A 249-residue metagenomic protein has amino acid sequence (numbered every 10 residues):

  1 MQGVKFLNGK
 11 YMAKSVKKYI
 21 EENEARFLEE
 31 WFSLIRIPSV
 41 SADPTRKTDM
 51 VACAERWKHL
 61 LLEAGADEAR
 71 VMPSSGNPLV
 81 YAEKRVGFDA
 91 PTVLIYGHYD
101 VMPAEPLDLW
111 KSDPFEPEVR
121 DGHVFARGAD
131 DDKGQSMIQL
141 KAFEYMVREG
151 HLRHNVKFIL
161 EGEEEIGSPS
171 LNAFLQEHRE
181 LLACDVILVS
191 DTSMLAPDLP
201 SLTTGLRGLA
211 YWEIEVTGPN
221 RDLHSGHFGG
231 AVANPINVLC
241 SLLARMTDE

Functional and structural regions predicted by a protein language model:
Y11-L107: N-terminal helical capping/dimerization or prosegment-like subdomains of hydrolases acting on amide or phosphate bonds
A25, R36, L62-E63, R148-H151 (+3 more regions): Generic secondary-structure signature for well-ordered alpha-helical cores
A90-K157: Active-site metal-coordination/substrate-binding segment of hydrolases, especially metallo-dependent peptidases
D130-G205: Acidic/histidine-rich catalytic neighborhood of metal-dependent amide-processing enzymes
N172, E180-E249: Midchain, well-structured core segments that form catalytic/ion-binding scaffolds
